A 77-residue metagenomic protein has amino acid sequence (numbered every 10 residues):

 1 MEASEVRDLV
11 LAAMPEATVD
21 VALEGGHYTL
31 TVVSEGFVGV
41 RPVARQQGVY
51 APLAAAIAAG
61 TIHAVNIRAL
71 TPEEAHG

Functional and structural regions predicted by a protein language model:
M1-A17: N-proximal, solvent-exposed amphipathic alpha-helical segments enriched in charged/polar residues
A13-T29: Short edge beta-strands and adjacent turn/loop segments
D20-A22, T31-V33, R68-L70: Solvent-exposed beta-strand sheet faces enriched in polar/charged residues
G26-Y28, G36, T71-A75: Short, internal active-site loops enriched in acidic
T31-Q46: A short interface-forming secondary-structure element
V43-G77: C-terminal structural segments of small proteins and small subunits
